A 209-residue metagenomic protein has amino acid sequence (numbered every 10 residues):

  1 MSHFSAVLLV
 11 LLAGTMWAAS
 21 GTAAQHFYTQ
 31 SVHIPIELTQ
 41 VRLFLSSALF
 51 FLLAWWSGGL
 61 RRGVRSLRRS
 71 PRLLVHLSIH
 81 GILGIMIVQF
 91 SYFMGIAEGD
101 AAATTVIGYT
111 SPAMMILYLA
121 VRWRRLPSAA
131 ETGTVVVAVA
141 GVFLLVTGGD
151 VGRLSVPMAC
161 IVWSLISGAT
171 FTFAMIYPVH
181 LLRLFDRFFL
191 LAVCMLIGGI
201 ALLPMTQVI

Functional and structural regions predicted by a protein language model:
M1-Q40, R153-H180, F188, I200-P204: Glycine-/small-residue-enriched transmembrane alpha-helix faces in small-molecule transporters and effluxers
A6-G14, H76-G81, F93, T105 (+3 more regions): Residue-level signature of transmembrane alpha-helical cores of multipass secondary-active transporters and flippases
M16, G58-A102, L144: Specific transmembrane alpha-helical segments of multi-pass solute transporters/efflux pumps, especially DMT/EamA
A18, T22, F44, F51 (+6 more regions): Hydrophobic/small/kink-forming positions within alpha-helical transmembrane segments of polytopic membrane proteins
F27, L38, R42, G95 (+4 more regions): Hydrophobic/aromatic residues within transmembrane alpha-helices of multi-pass small-molecule transporters
Q30-E37, F90-G108, F185-F188: Structural motif at transmembrane-helix junctions in multi-pass transporters
L49, A54, S111-V136: C-terminal transmembrane-helix exit sites in multi-pass transporters
F50, P127-G149, L196, L202: Hydrophobic transmembrane alpha-helices of multi-pass small-molecule transport proteins
